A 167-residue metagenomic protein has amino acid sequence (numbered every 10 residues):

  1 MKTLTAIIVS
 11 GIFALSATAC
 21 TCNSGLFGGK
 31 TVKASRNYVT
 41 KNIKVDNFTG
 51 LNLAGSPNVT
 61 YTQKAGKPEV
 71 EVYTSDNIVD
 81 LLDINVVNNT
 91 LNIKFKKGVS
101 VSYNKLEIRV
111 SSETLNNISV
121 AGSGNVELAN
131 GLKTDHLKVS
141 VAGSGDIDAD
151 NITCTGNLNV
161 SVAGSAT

Functional and structural regions predicted by a protein language model:
M1-T167: Intrinsically disordered, low-complexity terminal regions
